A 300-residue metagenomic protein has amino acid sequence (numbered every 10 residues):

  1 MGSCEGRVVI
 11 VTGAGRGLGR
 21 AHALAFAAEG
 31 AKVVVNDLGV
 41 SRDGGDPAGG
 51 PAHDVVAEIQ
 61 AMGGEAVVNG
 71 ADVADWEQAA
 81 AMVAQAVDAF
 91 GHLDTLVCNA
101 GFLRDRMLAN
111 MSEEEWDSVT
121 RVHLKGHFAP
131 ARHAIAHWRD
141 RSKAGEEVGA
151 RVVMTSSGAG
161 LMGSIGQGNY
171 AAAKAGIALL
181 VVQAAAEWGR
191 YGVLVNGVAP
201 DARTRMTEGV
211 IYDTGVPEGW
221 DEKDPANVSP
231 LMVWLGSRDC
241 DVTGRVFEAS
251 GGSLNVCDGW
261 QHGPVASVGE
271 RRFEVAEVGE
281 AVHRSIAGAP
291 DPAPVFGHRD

Functional and structural regions predicted by a protein language model:
G2-V35: Canonical Rossmann dinucleotide-binding motif of NAD(H)/NADP(H)-dependent dehydrogenases/reductases, specifically
E5, M62-E65, Q85-C98, R104 (+1 more regions): A glycine-rich helix->loop->beta "capping" turn within Rossmann-like NAD(P)(H)-dependent oxidoreductase domains
G49, H53, G70-V83, E113: The beta1-alpha1 cofactor-binding region of Rossmann-like NAD(H)/NADP(H)-dependent oxidoreductases
M107-L108, E115-T120: Substrate-binding pocket helix/loop in short-chain dehydrogenase/reductase
A131, A173: Active-site helix of classical SDR
S157: Residue(s) in the substrate-gating loop at a strand-loop-helix junction that position the organic substrate next
G197, E218-D300: C-terminal helical subdomain
